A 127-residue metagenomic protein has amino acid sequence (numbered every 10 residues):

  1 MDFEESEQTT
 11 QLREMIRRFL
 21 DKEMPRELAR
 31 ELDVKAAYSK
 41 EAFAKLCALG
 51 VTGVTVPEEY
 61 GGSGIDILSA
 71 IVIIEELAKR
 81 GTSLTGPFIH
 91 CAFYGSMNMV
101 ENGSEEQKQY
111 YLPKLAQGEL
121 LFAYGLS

Functional and structural regions predicted by a protein language model:
M1-Q8: Intrinsic disorder at enzyme termini
Q11-F19: A non-catalytic, amphipathic alpha-helix used as a structural packing/dimerization or gating element in enzyme scaffolds
D21, P25-S127: Glycine-rich flavin
